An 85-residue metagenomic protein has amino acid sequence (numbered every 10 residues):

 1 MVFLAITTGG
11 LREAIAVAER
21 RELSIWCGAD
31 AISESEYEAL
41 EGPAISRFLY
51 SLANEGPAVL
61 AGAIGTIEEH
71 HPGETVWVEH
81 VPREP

Functional and structural regions predicted by a protein language model:
M1-R12: Short, glycine-rich nucleotide/cofactor-binding loops
M1-V2, E22-I25: Short active-site oxyanion
G9-L11, I32-S33, L52-N54, P82-P85: Short acidic, S/G/P-rich loop/turn micro-motifs used as interaction or catalytic elements
I15-A16, E36: Short, T/G/N/S-enriched strand-turn elements that build extracellular solenoid repeat scaffolds
V17-L23, L40-P43: Short, solvent-exposed amphipathic alpha-helical segments in soluble enzyme and RNA/protein-processing domains
S24-I32, F48: Short internal beta-strands
I45-A53, A63: Core subunits and conserved enzymes of cellular information-processing and envelope-translocation systems across
P57-P85: C-terminal structural segments of small proteins and small subunits
